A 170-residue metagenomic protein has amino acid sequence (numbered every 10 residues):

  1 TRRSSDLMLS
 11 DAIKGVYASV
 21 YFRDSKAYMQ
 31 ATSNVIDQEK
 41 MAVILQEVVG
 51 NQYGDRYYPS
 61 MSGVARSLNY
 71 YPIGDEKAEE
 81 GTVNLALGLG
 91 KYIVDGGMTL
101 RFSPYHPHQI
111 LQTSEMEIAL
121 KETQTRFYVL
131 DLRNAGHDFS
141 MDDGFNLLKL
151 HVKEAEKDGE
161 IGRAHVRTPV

Functional and structural regions predicted by a protein language model:
T1-S4, T168-P169: Short, small-residue-biased leader/transition segments that mark boundaries at the very start of proteins
D6-I73: Extended, Lys/Arg-enriched charged tracts that mediate electrostatic binding to polyanionic substrates
Y17, S25-Y28, D75-V170: Conserved catalytic alpha/beta cores of large enzymes that bind or transform nucleotide phosphates and polynucleotides
